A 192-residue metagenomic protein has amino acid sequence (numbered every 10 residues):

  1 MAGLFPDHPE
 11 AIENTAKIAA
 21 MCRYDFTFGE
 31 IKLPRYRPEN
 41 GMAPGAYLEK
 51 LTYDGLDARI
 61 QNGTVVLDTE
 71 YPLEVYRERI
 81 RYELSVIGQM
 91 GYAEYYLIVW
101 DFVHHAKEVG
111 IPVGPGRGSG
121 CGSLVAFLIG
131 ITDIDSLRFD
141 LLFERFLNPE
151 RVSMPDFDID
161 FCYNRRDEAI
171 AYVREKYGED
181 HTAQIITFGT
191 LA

Functional and structural regions predicted by a protein language model:
M1-A192: Phosphodiester-processing cores and adjacent nucleic acid-binding clamps
